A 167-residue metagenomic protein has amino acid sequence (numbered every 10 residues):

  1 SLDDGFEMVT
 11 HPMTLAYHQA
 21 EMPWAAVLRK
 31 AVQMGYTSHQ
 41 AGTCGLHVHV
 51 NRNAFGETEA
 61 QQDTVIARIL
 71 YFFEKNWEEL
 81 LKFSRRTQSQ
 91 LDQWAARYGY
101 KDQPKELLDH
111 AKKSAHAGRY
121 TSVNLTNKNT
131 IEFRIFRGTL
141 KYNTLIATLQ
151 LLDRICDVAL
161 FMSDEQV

Functional and structural regions predicted by a protein language model:
S1-Q40, N53-V167: C-terminal accessory/tail domains of diverse enzymes
